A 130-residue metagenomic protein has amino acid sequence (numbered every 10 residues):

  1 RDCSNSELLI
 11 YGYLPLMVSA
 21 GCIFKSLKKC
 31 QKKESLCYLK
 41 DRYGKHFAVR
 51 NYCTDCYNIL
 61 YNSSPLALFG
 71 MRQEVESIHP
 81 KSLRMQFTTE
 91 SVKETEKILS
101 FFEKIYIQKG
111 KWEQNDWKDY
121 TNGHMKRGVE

Functional and structural regions predicted by a protein language model:
R1-E130: Active-site pocket-lining/capping segments in soluble small-molecule metabolic enzymes
